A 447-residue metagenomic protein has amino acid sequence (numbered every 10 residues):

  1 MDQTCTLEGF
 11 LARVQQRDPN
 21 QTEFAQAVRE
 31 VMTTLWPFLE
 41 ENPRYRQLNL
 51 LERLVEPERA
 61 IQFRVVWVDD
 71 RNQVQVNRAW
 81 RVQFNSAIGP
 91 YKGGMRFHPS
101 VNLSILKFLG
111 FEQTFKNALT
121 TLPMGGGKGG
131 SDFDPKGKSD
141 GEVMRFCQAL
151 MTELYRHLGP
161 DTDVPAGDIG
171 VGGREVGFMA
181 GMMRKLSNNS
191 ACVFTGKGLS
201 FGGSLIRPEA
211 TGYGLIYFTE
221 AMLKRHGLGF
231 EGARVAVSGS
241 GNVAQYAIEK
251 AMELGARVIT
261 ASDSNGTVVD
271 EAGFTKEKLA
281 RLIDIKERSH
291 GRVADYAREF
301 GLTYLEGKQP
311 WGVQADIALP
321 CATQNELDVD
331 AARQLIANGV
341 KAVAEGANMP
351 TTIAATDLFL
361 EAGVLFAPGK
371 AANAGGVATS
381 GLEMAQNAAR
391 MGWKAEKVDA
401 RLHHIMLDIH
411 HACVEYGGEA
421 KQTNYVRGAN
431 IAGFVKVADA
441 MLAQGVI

Functional and structural regions predicted by a protein language model:
M1-L205, K436-G445: N-terminal ligand-binding/catalytic initiation module
D2-A27, M222, I336-I447: Adenosine-phosphate binding glycine-rich loop
L11-A12, R29, T33, L103 (+15 more regions): Predominant activation on well-ordered alpha-helical scaffold segments within soluble catalytic domains
N72, D168-I169, R207-T211, A236-S240 (+2 more regions): Active-site nucleophile and cofactor-binding loops and adjacent substrate-binding regions of central metabolic enzymes
T162-A166, S190-F194, V237, T260-D263 (+5 more regions): General beta-strand structural signal in soluble alpha/beta enzymes
K185, E220-L228, Q324, R333 (+1 more regions): Conserved helix-loop functional segments at active or binding sites
T195-G198, G203-Q314: Glycine-rich phosphate/diphosphate-binding loop of Rossmann-like nucleotide-binding domains
G266-F366, A371: Rossmann-like adenosine-cofactor binding region
